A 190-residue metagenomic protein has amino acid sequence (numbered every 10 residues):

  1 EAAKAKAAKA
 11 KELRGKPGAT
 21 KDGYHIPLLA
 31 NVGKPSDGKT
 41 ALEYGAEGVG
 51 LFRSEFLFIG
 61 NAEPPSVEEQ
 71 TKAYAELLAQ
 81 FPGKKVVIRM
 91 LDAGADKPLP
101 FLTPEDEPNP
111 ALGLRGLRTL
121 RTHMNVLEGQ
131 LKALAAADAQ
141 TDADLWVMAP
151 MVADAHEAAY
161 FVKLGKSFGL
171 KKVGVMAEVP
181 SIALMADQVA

Functional and structural regions predicted by a protein language model:
E1-A2: Conserved glycine-bearing catalytic or ligand-binding loops at nucleotide- and phosphate-handling centers of large
A7-A190: Conserved alpha/beta-domain cores
